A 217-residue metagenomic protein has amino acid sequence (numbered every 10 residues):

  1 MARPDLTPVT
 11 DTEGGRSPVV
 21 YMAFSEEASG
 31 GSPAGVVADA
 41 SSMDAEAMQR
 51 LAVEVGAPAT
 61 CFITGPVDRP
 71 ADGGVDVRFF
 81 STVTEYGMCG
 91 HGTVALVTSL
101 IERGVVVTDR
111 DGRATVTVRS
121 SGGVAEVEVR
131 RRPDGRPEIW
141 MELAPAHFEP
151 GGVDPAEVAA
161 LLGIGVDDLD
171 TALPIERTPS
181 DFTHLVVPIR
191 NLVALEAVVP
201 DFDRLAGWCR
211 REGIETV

Functional and structural regions predicted by a protein language model:
A2-M88, T93-V217: Active-site proximal loop and beta-alpha junction motif in alpha/beta enzyme cores
